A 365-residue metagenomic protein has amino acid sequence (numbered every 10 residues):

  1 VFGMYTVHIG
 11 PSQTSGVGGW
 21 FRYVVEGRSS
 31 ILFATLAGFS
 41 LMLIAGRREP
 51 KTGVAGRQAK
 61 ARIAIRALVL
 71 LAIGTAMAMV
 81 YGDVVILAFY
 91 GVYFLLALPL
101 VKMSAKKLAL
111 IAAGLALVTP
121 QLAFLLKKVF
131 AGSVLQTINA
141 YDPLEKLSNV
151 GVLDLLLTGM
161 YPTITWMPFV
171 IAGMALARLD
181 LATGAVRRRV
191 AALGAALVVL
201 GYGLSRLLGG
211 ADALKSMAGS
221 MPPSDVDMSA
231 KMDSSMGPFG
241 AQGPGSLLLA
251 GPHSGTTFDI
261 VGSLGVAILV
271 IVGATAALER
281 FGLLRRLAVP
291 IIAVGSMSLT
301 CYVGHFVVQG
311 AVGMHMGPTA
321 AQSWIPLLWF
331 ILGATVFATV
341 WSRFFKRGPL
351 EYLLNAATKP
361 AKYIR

Functional and structural regions predicted by a protein language model:
V1-R365: Alpha-helical transmembrane segments and their immediate juxtamembrane cytosolic regions
